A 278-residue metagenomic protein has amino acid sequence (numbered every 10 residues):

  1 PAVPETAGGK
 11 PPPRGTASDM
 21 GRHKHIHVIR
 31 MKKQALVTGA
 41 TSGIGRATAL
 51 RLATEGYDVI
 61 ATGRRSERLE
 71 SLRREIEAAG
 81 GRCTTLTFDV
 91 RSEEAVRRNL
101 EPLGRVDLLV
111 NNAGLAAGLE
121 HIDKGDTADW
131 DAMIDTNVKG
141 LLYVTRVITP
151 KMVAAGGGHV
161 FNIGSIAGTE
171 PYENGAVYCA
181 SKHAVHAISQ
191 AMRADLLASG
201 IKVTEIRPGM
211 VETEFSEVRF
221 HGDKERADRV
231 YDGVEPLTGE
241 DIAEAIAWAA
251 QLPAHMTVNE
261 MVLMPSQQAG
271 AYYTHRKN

Functional and structural regions predicted by a protein language model:
T41-S42: Conserved glycine-rich cofactor-binding loop
Y57-S71: Conserved glycine-rich Rossmann-like NAD(P)H-binding loop of the short-chain dehydrogenase/reductase
E67, T87-R98, T127: The beta1-alpha1 cofactor-binding region of Rossmann-like NAD(H)/NADP(H)-dependent oxidoreductases
E120-I122, D126-D131: Substrate-binding pocket helix/loop in short-chain dehydrogenase/reductase
T145, S181: Active-site helix of classical SDR
S165: Residue(s) in the substrate-gating loop at a strand-loop-helix junction that position the organic substrate next
E205-I206, T213, K224-Y272: C-terminal helical subdomain
